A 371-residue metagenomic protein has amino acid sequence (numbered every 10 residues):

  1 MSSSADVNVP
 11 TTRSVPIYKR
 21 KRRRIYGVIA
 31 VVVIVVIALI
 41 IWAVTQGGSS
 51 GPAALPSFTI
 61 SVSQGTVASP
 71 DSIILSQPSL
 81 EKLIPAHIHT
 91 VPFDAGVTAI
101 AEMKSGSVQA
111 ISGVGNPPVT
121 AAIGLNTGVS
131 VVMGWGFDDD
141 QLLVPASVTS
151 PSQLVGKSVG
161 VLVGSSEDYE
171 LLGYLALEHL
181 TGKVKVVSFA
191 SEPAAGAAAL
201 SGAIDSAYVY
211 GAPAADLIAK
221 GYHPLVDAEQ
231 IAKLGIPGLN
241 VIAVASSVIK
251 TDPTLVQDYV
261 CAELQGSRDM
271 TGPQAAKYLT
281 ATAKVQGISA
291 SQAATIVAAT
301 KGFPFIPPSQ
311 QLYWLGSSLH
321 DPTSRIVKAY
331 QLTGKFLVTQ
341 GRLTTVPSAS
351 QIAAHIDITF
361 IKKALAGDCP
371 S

Functional and structural regions predicted by a protein language model:
M1-R22: Terminal targeting segments of Actinobacterial cell-envelope proteins
K19-V33, I40: N-terminal Sec-pathway targeting helices
I41-G51: Hydrophobic single-pass membrane-insertion segments
S50-E192, A198, D205-G211, L225-A228 (+1 more regions): Short, glycine-/small- and polar/acidic-enriched structural segments that line small-molecule recognition paths
P78-A86, Q230-G235, S309-R325: Short, solvent-exposed loop/beta-turn-alpha elements that line the ligand-binding surface or hinge of extracytoplasmic
A194-G287: Pocket-lining segment of extracytoplasmic ligand-binding domains
D252-R342: Secondary-structure end/capping motifs
V327-S371: Conserved C-terminal helix/tail region of periplasmic/extracytoplasmic solute-binding proteins
